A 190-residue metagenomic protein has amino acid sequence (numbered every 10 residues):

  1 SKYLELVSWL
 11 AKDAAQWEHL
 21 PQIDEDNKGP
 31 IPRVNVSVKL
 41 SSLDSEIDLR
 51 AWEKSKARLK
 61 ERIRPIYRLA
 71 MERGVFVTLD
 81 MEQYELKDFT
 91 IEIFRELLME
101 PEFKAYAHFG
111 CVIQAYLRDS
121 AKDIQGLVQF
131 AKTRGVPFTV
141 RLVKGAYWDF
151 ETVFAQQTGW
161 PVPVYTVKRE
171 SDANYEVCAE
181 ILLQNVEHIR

Functional and structural regions predicted by a protein language model:
S1-R190: Positively charged, amphipathic and often flexible ligand-engagement surfaces
